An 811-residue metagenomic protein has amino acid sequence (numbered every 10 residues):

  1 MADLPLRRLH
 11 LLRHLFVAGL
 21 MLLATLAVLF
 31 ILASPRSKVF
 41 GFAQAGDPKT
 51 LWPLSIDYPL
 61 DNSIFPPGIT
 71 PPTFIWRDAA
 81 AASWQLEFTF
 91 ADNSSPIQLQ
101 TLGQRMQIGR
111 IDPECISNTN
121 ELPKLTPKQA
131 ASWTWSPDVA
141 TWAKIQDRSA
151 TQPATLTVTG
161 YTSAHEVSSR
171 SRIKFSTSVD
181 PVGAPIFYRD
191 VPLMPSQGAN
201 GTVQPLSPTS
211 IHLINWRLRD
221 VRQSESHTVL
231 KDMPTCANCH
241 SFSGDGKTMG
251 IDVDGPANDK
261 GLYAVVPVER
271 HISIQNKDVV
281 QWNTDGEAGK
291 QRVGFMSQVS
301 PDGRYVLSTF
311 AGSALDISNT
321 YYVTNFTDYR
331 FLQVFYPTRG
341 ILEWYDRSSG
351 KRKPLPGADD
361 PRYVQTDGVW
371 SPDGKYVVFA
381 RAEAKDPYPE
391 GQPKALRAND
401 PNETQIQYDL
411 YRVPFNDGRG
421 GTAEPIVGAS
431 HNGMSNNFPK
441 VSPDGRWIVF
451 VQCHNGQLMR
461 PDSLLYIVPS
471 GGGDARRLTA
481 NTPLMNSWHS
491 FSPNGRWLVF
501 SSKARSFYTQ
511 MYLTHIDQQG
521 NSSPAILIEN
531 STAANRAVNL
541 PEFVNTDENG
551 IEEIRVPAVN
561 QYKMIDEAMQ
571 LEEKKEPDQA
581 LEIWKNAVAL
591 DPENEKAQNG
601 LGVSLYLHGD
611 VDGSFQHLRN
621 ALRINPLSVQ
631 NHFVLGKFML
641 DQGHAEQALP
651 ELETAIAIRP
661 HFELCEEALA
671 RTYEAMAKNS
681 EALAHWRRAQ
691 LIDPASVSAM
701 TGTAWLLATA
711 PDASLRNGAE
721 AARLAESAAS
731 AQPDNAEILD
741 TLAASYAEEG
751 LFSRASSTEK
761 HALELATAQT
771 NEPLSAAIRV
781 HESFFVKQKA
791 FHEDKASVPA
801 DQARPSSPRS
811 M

Functional and structural regions predicted by a protein language model:
L32-D578, E582-D591, E595, V603: Sequence signature of WD/YWTD-type beta-propeller architectures
A537-I554, D712-R716, D734-A736, E748-E749 (+2 more regions): Terminal, low-structured helical/coil segments at or just beyond the last alpha-helical repeat
Q561, E595-K596, V629-Q630, E663-L664 (+2 more regions): Helix-start (N-cap) detector for alpha-helical repeat units in TPR-like alpha-solenoids, especially tetratricopeptide
M569, V603, K637, R671 (+4 more regions): Residue-level recognition of tetratricopeptide repeat
K575-N586, L607-N620, D641-T654, L664 (+3 more regions): Structural signature of tandem alpha-helical TPR/SEL1-like repeats, specifically the intra-repeat loop/turn
